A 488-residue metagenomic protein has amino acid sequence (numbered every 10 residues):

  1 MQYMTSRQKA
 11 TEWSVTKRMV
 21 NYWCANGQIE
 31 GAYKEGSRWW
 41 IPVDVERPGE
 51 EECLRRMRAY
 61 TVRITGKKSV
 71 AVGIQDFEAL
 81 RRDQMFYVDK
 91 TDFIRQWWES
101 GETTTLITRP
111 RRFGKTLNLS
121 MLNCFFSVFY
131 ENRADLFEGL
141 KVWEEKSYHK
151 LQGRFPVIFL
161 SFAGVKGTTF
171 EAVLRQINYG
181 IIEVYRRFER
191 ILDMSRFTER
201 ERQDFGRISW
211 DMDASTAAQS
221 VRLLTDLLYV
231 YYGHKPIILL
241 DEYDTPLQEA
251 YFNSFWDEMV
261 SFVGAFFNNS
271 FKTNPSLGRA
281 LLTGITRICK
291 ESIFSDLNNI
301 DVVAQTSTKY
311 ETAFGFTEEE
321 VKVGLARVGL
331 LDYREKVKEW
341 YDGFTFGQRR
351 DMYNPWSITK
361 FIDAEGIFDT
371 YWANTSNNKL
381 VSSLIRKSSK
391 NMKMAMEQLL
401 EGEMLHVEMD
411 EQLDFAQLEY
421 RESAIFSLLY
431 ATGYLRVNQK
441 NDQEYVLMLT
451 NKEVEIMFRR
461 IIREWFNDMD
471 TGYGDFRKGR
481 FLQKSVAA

Functional and structural regions predicted by a protein language model:
M1-M19: Polyanion-binding surface elements
Q2, S37-W39, P156, Y445: Short beta-strand micro-motifs in enzyme catalytic cores
N21, A25-N26: Residue-level detection of the helix-turn-helix DNA-binding "recognition helix"
Q28-R55: Short helix-start
R55-V62: Short, charged recognition helix plus adjacent turn of helix-turn-helix-like nucleic-acid-binding domains
V62-A488: Phosphate-binding site recognition
